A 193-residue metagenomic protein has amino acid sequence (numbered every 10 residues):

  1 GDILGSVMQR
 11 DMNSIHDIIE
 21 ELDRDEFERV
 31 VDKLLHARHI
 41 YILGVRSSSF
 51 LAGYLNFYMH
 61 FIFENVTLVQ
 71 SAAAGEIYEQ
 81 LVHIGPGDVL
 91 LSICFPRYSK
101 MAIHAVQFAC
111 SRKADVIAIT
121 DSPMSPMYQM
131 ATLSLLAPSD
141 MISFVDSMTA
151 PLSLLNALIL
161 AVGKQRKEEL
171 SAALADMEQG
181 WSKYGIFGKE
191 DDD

Functional and structural regions predicted by a protein language model:
G1-D25: HTH-adjacent hinge/linker in prokaryotic transcriptional regulators
D2, D25-V30, E76-E79: Short, charged beta->alpha transition segments
S6, R10, D25, R29 (+4 more regions): Conserved active-site and cofactor/substrate-binding residues in soluble primary-metabolism enzymes
D11, I18, V30-K33, A105: A ubiquitous structural signal for well-ordered alpha-helices
E21-D25, V30, H36-R38: Long amphipathic N-terminal alpha/beta scaffold segment
H36-V45, S49-S153, A157-R166: Glycine-rich phosphate-binding loops that contact phosphosugars or nucleotide phosphates
E168-D193: A short, charged, Gly/Pro-tolerant segment at domain boundaries
